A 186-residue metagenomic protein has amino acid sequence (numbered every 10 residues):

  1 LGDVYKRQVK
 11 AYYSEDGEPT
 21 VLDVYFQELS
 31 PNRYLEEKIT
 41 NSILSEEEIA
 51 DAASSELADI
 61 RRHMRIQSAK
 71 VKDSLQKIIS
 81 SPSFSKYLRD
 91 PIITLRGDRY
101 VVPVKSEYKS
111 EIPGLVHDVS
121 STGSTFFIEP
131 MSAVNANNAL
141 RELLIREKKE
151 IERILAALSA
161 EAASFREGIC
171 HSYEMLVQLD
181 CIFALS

Functional and structural regions predicted by a protein language model:
L1-Y5: Short, small-residue-biased leader/transition segments that mark boundaries at the very start of proteins
Y13-T20, L35-S186: Alpha-helical coupling/stalk and coiled-coil linker elements that connect catalytic or binding modules and transmit
V21-Y25: Extended helical scaffolds that flank P-loop GTPase cores
